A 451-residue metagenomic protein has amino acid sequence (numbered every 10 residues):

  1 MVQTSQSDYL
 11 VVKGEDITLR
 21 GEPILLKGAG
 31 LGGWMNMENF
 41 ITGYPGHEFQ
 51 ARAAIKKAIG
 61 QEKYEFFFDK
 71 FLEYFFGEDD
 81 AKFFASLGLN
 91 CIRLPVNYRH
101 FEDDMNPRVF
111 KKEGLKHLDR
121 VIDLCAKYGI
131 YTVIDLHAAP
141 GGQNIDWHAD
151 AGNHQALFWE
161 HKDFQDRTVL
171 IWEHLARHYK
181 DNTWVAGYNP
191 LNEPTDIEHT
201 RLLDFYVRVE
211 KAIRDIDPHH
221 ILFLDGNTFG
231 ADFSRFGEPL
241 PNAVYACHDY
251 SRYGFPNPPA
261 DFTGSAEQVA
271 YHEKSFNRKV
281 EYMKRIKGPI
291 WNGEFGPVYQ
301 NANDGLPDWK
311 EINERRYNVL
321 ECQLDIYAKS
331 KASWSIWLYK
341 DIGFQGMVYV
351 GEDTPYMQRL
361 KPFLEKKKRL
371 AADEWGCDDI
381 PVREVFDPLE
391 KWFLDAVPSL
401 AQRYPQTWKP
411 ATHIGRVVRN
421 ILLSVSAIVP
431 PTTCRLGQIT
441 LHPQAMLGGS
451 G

Functional and structural regions predicted by a protein language model:
M1-L89: N-terminal carbohydrate-binding accessory modules
S5-E15, L25, A29, N39 (+7 more regions): Active-site region of glycoside hydrolase catalytic domains
L10, E62-I92, E102, N106-G187 (+1 more regions): An active-site-proximal structural segment forming one wall of the substrate-binding cleft that immediately precedes
T18, G33, N39-A54, V417-G451: Membrane-proximal envelope and lipid/glycan-remodeling enzymes
K27, E273-S424, I428: Substrate-binding cleft of secreted/luminal carbohydrate-active enzymes
G32, P95-Y98, L136-N144, N227-T228 (+1 more regions): Short, solvent-exposed turn/loop segments enriched in Gly/Ser/Thr/Pro and often Arg
E38-Q50, P107-K112, P140-K162, L240-N242 (+1 more regions): Aromatic- and acidic-residue-enriched segments that line the glycan-binding/catalytic groove of carbohydrate-active
N106-K112, F262-G264, L306-E311: Short glycine-enriched, charge-decorated loop/helix-capping segments at active-site entrances that position
